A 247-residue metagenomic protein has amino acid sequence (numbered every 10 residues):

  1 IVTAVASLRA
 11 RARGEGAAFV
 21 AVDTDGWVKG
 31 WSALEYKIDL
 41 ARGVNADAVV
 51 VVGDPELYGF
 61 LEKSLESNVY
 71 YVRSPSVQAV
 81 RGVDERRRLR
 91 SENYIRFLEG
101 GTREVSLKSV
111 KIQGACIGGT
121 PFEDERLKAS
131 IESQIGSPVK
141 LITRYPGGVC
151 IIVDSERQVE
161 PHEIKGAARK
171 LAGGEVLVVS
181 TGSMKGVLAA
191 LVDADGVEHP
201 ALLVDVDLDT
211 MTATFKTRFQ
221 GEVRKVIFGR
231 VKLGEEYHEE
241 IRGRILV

Functional and structural regions predicted by a protein language model:
I1-V44, E123: Phosphate-binding/switch loop-helix module in NTP-utilizing enzymes
G30-A33, K37-D39, D47-L61: Nuclease catalytic cores that cleave nucleic-acid phosphodiester bonds, predominantly acidic two-metal-ion
V50-P55, G59-V247: Preference for solvent-exposed, low-hydrophobicity sequence contexts
